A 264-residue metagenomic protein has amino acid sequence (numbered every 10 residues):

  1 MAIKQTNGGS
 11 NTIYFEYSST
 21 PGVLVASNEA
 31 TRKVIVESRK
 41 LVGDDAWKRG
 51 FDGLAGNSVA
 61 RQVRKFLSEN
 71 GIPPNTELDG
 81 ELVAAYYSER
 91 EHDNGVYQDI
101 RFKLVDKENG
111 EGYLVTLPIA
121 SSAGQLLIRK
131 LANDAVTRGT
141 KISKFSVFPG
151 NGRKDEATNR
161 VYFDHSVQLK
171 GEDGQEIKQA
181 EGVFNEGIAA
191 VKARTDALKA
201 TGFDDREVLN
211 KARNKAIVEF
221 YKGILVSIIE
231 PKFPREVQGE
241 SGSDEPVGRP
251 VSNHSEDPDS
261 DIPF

Functional and structural regions predicted by a protein language model:
M1-T116, I128-K130, N151-L198, E207-E219 (+1 more regions): OB-fold ssDNA-binding interfaces and closely related basic DNA-contact patches used across DNA replication/repair
P73-D79, A123-V147: Short nucleic-acid-contacting surface segments enriched for D/E, G, S/T with interspersed K/R
L82, L104, T137-I142, F264: Short low-polarity hydrophobic stretches
V115-A123: Acidic, glycine-rich low-complexity segments with interspersed aromatic residues
E230-P246: Intrinsically disordered, low-complexity mixed-charge segments
P246-F264: Short acidic, low-complexity intrinsically disordered linear motifs used for protein-protein interactions
